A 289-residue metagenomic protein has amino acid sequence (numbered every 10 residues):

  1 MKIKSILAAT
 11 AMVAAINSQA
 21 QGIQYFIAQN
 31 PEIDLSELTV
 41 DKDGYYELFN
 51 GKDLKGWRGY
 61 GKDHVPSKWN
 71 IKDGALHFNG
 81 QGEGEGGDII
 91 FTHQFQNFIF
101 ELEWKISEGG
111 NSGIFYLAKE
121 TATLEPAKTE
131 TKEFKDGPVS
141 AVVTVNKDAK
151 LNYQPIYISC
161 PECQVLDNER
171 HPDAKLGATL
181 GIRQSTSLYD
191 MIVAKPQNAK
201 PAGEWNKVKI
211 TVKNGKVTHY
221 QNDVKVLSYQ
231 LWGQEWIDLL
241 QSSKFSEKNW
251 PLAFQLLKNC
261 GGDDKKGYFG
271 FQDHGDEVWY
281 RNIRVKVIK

Functional and structural regions predicted by a protein language model:
M1-G22: Bacterial Sec-dependent N-terminal signal peptides
Q21-K289: Carbohydrate-interacting regions of secretory-pathway proteins
